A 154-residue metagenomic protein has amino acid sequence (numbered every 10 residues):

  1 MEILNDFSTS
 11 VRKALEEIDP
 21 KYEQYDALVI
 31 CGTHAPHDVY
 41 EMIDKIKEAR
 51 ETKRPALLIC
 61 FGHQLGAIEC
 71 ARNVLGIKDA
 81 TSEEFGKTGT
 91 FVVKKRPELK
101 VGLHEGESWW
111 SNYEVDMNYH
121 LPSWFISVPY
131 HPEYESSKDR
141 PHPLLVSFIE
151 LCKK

Functional and structural regions predicted by a protein language model:
M1-W110, E114, P129-K154: N-terminal beta1-alpha1 cap of cysteine-dependent amidohydrolase-like domains
V115-L121: Short, surface-exposed beta-strand/loop micro-motifs that present aromatic residues
